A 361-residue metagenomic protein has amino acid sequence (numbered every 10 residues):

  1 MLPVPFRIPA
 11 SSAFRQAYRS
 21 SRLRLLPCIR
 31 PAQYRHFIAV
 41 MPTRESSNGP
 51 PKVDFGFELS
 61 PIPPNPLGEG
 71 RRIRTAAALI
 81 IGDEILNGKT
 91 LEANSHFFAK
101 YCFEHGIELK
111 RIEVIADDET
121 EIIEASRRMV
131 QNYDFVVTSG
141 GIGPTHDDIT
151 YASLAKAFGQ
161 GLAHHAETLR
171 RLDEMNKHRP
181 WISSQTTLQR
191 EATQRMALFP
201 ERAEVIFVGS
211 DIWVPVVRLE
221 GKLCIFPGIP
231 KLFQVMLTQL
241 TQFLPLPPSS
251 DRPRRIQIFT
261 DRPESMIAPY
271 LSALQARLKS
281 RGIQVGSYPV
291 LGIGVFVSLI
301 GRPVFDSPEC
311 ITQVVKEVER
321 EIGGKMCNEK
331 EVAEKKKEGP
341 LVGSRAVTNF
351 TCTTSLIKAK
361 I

Functional and structural regions predicted by a protein language model:
M1-S46, I361: N-terminal mitochondrial targeting presequence
F6-R7, F14, H96-A157, K177: N-terminal small/polar loop signature for handling phosphorylated ligands or for N-terminal nucleophile
C28, Y34-A78: N-terminal amphipathic/basic leader segments beginning at the initiator methionine
L67-I112, D117: Glycine-rich phosphate/diphosphate-binding loop of Rossmann-like nucleotide-binding domains
I81-D83, T138-H146, P227, R302: Glycine-rich beta-strand-to-loop/alpha-helix junction loops that act as flexible
E121-R127, I149-P248: Proline/glycine-rich low-complexity loops and linkers
G221-V318: An accessory alpha-helical subdomain
Q284-I361: Gly/His-enriched, cation/cofactor- and phosphate-binding structural elements
